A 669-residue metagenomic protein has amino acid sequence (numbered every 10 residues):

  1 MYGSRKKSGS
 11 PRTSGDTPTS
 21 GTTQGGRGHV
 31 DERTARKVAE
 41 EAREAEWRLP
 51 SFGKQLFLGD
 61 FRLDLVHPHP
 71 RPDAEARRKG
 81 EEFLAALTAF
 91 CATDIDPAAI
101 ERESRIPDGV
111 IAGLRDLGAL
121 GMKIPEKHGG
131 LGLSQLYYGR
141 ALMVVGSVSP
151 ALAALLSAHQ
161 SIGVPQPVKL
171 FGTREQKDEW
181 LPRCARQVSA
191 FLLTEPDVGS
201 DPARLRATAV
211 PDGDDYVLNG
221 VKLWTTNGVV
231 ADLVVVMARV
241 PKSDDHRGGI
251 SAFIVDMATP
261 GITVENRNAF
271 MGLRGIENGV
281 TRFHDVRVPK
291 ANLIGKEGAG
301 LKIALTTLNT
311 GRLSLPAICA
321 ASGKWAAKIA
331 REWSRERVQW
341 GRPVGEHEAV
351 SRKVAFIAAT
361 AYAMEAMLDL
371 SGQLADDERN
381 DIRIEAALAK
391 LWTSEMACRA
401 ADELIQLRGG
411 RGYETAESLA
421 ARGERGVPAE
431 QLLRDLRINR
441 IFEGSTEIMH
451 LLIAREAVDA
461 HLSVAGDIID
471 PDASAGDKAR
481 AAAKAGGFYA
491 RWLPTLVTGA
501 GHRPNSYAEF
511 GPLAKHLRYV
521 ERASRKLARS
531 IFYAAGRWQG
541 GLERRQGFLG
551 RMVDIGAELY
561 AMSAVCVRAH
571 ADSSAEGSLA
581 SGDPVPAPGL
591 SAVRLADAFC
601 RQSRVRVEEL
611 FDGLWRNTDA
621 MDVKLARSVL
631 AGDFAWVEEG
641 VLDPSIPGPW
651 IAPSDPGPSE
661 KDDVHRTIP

Functional and structural regions predicted by a protein language model:
M1-H159, V168-F171, R204, P211-Y216 (+3 more regions): Flavin-dependent oxidoreductase catalytic core characteristic of acyl-CoA dehydrogenase/oxidase-like enzymes
Q166-W180: Hydrophobic or amphipathic alpha-helical targeting/insertion segments
E179, P196, D201-V210, L223: Beta-sandwich/jelly-roll carbohydrate-recognition scaffolds of carbohydrate-active enzymes
R183-R186, T259: Soluble sensory domains of the PAS superfamily and closely related sensory modules
R186-T194: A short, Trp-centered hydrophobic/proline-enriched beta-strand micro-motif
D197-S200, W224-N227, S243-D244, F270-E277: Short Gly/Pro-enriched turn/cap motifs at secondary-structure boundaries
D215, N219-T263: A short core secondary-structure module
G261-N268, G279-T281: Glycine-rich active-site loop/lid that clamps phosphate-bearing ligands
